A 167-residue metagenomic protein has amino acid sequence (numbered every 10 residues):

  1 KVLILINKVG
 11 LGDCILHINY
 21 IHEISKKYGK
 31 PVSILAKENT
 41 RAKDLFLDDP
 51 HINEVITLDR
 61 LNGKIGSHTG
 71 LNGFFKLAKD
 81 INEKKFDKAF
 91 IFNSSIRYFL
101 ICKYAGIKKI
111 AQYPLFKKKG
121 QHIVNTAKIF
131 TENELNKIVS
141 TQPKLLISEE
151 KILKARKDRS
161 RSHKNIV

Functional and structural regions predicted by a protein language model:
K1-V167: Catalytic machinery of carbohydrate-active enzymes, primarily nucleotide-sugar-dependent glycosyltransferases
